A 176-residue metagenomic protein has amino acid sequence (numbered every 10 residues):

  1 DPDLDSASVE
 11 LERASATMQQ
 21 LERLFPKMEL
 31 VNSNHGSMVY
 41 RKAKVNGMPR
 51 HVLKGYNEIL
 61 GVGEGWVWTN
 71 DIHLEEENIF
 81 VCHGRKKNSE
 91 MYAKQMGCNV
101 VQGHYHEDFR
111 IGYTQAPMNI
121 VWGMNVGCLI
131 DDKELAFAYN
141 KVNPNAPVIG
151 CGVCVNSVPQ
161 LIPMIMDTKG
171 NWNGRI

Functional and structural regions predicted by a protein language model:
D1-G61: Core catalytic region of metal-dependent phosphoesterases/phosphodiesterases, especially metallo-beta-lactamase-like
A16-T17, V67-H73, R85-E90: A generic local structural motif
R23-F25, G63, E76, Q95 (+1 more regions): Short, well-ordered coil/turn elements that cap or connect secondary structure elements
M28, E64-V67, I79, V121: Short, conserved active-site loop motifs that form the nucleotide-linked donor/cofactor pocket
L30-H35, W68-I72, I162-M166: Acidic carboxylate-rich catalytic motifs and surrounding loops in phosphoryl-/glycosyl-chemistry enzymes
N57-E75: Short acidic low-complexity segments
N78-T168: Conserved beta-sheet core of the metallophosphoesterase superfamily
